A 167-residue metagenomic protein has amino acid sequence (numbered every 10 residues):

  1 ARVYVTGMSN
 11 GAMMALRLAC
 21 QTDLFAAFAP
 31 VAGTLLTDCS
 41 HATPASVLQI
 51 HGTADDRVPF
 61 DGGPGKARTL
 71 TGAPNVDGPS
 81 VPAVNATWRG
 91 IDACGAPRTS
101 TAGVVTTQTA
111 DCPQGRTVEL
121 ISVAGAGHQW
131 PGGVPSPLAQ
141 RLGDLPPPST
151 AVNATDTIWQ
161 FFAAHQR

Functional and structural regions predicted by a protein language model:
A1-S46, D56: Primarily recognizes the serine-hydrolase "nucleophile elbow" in alpha/beta-hydrolase and SGNH/GDSL folds
S9, A32, H51, D77 (+1 more regions): Residues at the C-termini of beta-strands that transition into short coil/loop
N10-A15, L24-F25, S80-V84, A151-I158: Stable alpha-helical elements in mature extracytoplasmic
L18-Q21, T87, I91: Alpha-helical structural signal in soluble globular domains
T37, F60, W130-G133: Hydrophobic positions within alpha-helical membrane elements
T43, V47, R57-A83: Substrate-binding surface in catalytic domains of secreted glycosidases
I50, P79, R89-R167: C-terminal catalytic histidine-bearing segment of alpha/beta-hydrolase fold enzymes
T53-D56, G63, G125-G127: Acidic beta-to-alpha connecting loop that harbors the catalytic carboxylate
